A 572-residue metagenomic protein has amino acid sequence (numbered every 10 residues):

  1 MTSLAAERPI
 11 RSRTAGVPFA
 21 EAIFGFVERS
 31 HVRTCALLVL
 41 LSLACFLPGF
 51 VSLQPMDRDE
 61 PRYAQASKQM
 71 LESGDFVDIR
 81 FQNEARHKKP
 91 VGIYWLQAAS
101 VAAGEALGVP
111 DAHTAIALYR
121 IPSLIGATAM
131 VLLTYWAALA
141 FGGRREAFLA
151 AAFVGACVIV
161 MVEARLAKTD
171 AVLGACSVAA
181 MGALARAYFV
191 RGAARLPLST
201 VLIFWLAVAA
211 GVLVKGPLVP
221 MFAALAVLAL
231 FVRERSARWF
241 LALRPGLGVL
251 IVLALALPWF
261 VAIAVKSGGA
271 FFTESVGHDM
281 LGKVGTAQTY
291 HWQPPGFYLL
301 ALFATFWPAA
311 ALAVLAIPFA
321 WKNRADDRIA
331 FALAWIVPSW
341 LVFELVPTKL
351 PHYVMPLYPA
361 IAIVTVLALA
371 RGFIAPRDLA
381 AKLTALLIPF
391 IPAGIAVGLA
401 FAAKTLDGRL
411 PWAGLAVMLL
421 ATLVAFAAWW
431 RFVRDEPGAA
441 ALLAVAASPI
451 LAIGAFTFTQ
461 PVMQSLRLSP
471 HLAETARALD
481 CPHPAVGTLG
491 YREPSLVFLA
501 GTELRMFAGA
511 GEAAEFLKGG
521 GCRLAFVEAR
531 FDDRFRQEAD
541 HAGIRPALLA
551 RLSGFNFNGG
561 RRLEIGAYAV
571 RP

Functional and structural regions predicted by a protein language model:
T2-A6, R11-V27, L198, L202-L206 (+2 more regions): Membrane-embedded architecture of ER/inner-membrane glycosylation machinery
T2-L379, N556-E564: Membrane-integral, polyisoprenol-dependent glycosyltransferases of the GT-C/oligosaccharyltransferase superfamily
